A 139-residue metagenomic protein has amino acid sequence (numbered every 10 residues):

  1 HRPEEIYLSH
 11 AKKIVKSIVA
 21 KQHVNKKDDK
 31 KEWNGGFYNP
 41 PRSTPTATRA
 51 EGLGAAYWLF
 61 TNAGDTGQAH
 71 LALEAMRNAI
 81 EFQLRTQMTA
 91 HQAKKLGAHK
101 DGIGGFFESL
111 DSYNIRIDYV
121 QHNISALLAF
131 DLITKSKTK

Functional and structural regions predicted by a protein language model:
H1-K139: Glycan-recognition and catalytic cores of secretory/periplasmic carbohydrate-active enzymes
